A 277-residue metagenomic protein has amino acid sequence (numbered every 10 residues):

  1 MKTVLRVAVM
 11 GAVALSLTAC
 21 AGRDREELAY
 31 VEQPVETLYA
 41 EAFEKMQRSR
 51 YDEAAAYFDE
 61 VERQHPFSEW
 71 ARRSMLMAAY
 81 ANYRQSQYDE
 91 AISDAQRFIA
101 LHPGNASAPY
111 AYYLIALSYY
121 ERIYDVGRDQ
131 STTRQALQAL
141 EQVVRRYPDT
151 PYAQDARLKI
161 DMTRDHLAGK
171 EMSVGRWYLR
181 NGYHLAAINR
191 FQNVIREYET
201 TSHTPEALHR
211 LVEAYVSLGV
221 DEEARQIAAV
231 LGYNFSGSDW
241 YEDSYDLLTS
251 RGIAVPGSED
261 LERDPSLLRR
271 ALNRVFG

Functional and structural regions predicted by a protein language model:
K2-L5, L17-G277: Acidic, polar-rich low-complexity tracts and alpha-helical solenoid repeat scaffolds
A8-S16: Bacterial N-terminal signal peptides
